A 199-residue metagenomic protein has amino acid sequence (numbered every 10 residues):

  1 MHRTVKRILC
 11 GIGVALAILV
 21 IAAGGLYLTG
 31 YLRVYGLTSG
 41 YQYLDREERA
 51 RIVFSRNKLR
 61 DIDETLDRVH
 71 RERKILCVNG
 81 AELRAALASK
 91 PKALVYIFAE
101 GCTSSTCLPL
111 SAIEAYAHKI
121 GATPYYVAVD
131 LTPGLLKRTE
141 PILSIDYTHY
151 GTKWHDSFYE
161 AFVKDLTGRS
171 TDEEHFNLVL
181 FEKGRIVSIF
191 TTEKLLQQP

Functional and structural regions predicted by a protein language model:
M1-E72: N-terminal targeting signals for export/organelle localization
R73-A85: A short, well-structured juxtamembrane/interface segment
L83-I113, T123-Y126: Short active-site neighborhood of thiol/selenol oxidoreductases, capturing the structured segment around
A99-S105, L131-P133, I186-V187, L195: Short acidic, S/G/P-rich loop/turn micro-motifs used as interaction or catalytic elements
S105-I145: Structural microenvironment flanking redox-active thiols in thiol-disulfide oxidoreductases
L131-H175: Thioredoxin-like thiol-disulfide oxidoreductase module
D172-T191: A short, hydrophobic beta-strand/beta-hairpin element that forms part of a small beta-sheet core
